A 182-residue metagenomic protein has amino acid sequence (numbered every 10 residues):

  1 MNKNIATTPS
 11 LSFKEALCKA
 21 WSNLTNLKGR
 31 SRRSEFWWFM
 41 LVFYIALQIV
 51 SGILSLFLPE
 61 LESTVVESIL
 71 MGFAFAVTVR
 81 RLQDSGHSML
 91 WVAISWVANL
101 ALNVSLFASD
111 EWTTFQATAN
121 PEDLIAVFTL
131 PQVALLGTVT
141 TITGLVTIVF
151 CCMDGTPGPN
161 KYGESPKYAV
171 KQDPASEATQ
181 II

Functional and structural regions predicted by a protein language model:
M1-A46, L70, A74-L90, V149-I182: Membrane-interface extramembranous regions at the lipid-water interface
A16-L17, E62, I125-F128: General secondary-structure edge motif
S34-V77, S88-T114, T129-C152: Hydrophobic alpha-helical transmembrane segments in multi-pass membrane proteins
A117-L130: Short, membrane-exposed interhelical loops at transmembrane-helix boundaries
